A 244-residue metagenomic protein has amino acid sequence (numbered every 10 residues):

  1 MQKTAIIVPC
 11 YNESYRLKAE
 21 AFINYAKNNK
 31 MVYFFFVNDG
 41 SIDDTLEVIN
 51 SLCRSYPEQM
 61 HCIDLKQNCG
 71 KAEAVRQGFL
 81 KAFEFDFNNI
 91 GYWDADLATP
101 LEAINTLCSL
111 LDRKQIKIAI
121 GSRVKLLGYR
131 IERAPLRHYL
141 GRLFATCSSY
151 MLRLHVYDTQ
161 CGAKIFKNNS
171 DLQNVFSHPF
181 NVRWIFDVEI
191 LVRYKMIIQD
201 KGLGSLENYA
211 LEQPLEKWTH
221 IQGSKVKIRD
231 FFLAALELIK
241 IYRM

Functional and structural regions predicted by a protein language model:
M1-Q2, S177-M244: Hydrophobic helical membrane-anchoring modules
V8, F22, M31-S41, I63-L65: Short beta-strand/loop segment that forms part of the nucleotide-sugar
N12-K27: Short, well-formed alpha-helical segments that are part of the catalytic scaffolds of diverse glycosyltransferases
Y15-A19, D43-L52: Acidic helix N-cap motif at the loop->helix transition within catalytic regions of sugar-transfer enzymes
Y25-N29, L52-P57, K81-N88, K195-E207: Alpha-helix termini
N38-E47, L97: A conserved acidic beta->alpha catalytic loop
L65-E84, N89, L101-W184, I221-G223: Acceptor/aglycone-binding surface of glycosyltransferases and processive sugar-polymer synthases
